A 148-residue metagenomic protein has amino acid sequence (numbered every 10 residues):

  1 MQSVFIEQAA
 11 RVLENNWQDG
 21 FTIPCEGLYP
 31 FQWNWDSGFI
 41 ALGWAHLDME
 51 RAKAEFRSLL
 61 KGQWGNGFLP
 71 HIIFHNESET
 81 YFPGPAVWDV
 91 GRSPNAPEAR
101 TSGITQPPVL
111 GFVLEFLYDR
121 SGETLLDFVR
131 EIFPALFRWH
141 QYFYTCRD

Functional and structural regions predicted by a protein language model:
M1-Q32, K53-A54, S58, N66-I72: Low-complexity, Ser/Thr/Pro/Gly-enriched N-terminal "stalk/linker" regions
Y29, A41, A99: Generic anion/oxyanion-binding catalytic loop in active/binding sites
F31-N34, I104: Short, solvent-exposed loop/helix junctions and linker helices that flank or host conserved functional motifs
W33-L47: Conserved H-X4-D acyltransferase segment
M49-R130, Y144-D148: Helix-terminus loop motifs that line ligand-binding clefts
L136-F137: Hydrophobic alpha-helical hairpins/lids featuring a short glycine-rich hinge
